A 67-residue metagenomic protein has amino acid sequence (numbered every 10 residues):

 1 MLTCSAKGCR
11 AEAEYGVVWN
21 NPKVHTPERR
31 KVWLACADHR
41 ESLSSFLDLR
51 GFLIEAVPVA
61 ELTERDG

Functional and structural regions predicted by a protein language model:
M1-G67: Acidic/histidine-enriched, beta-strand-rich ligand/metal-binding domains
